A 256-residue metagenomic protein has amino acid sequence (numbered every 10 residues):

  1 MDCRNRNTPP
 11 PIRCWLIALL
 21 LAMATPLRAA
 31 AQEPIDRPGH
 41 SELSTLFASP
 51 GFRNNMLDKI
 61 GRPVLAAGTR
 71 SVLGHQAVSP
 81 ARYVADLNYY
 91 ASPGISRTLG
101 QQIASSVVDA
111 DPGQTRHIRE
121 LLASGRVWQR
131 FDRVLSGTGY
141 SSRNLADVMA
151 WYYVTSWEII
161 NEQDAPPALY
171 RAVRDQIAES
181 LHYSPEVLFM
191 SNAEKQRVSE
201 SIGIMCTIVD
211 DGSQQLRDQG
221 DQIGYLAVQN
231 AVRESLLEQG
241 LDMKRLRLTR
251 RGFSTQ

Functional and structural regions predicted by a protein language model:
M1-P11: N-terminal secretory signal peptides that target proteins for export/translocation
T8-P10, I17, L57: General helical structural elements
C14-A24: Bacterial N-terminal signal peptides
L27-A31: Sec/Tat signal peptide C-region and signal peptidase I cleavage site
Q32-Y140: N-terminal Sec/ER secretory leader and immediately downstream segment of secreted/extracellular precursors
P93-T255: Mature extracellular/secreted ectodomains of secretory-pathway proteins
